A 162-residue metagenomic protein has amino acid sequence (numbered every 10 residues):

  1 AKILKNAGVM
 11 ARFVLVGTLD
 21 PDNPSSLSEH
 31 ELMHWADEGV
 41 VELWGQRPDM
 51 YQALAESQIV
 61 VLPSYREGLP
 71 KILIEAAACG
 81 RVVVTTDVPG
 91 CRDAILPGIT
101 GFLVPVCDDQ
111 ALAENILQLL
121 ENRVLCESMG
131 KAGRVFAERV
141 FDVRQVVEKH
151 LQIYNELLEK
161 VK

Functional and structural regions predicted by a protein language model:
I3, A7-V40, L125: Short, structured helix-loop element that forms part of the nucleotide-activated donor/catalytic region
Q46, Y65: Aromatic "clamp/platform" in nucleotide-sugar-dependent glycosyltransferases that forms part of the donor/acceptor
M50, P70-L73, C91: Short glycine/serine-rich donor-binding loops of glycosyltransferases
Y51, Q58, G80: A short alpha->beta transition loop at the rim of the catalytic pocket in nucleotide-sugar-dependent
V82-T85, I95: Short hydrophobic beta-strand element within catalytic cores of glycosyltransferases and related nucleotide-activated
P97-G98, F102-D109, Q118-V124: Conserved acidic donor-binding segment of nucleotide-sugar-dependent glycosyltransferases
A111, Q118, L125-V140, V146-Q152: A short, well-ordered alpha-helix in the C-terminal region of glycosyltransferases
